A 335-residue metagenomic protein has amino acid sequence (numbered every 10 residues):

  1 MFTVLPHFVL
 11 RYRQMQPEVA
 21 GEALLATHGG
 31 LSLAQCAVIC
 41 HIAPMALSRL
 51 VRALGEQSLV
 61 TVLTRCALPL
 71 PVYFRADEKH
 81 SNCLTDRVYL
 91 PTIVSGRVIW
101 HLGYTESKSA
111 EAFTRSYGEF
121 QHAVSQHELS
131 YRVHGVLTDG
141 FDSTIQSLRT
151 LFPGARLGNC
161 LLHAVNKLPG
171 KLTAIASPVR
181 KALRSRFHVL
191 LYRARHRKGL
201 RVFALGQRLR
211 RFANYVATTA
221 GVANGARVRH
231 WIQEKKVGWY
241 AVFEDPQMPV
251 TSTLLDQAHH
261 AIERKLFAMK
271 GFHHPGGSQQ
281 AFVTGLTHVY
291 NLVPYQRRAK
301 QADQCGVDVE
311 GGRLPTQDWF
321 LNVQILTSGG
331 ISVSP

Functional and structural regions predicted by a protein language model:
M1-L25, P69: Basic, short loop/linker segments at the boundary and entry of helix-turn-helix/winged-helix-like folds
T3-P6, V98-G103, A268-G271: Short small-residue beta-strand/loop micro-motif enriched in glycine and branched aliphatics
G29: Flexible coil/turn residues that form the inter-helical turn or adjacent wing/linker of helix-turn-helix
L33-A34, P44: The DNA-contacting recognition helix of HTH DNA-binding domains and analogous helical DNA-recognition elements
Q35-I39: Short alpha-helical "recognition helix" segments of helix-turn-helix
A43-V136, D142, Q146-S147: RNase H-like nuclease fold core
H122, L129-L137, T144-P275, Q279: Extended amphipathic alpha-helical interaction segments
A226-R229, K236-L254, A261, A268-M269 (+2 more regions): C-terminal domain-tail junction helix/linker
